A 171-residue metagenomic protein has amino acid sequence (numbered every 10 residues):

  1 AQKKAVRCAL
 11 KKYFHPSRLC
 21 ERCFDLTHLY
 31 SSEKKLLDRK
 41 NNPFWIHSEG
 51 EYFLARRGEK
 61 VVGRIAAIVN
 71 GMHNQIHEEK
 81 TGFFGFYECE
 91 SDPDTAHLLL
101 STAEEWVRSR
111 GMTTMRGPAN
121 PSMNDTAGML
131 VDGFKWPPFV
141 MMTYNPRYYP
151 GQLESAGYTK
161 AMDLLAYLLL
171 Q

Functional and structural regions predicted by a protein language model:
A1-R39, K80-F83, L164: Short amphipathic alpha-helix that is part of the acyltransferase structural core
K35-W45, V131-F134: Charged, often glycine-rich, active-site loop that binds/positions anionic groups
R39-G58, G63: A short helix-loop-beta-strand connector motif used in the catalytic cores of GNAT acetyltransferases and, in some
G63, M162-D163: A structural microfeature
V69-G71: A short acidic/small-residue loop/turn micro-motif
I76-T159: Acyl-donor binding region in acyl/amide transferases
L165-Q171: C-terminal "cap" of GNAT-fold acetyltransferases
